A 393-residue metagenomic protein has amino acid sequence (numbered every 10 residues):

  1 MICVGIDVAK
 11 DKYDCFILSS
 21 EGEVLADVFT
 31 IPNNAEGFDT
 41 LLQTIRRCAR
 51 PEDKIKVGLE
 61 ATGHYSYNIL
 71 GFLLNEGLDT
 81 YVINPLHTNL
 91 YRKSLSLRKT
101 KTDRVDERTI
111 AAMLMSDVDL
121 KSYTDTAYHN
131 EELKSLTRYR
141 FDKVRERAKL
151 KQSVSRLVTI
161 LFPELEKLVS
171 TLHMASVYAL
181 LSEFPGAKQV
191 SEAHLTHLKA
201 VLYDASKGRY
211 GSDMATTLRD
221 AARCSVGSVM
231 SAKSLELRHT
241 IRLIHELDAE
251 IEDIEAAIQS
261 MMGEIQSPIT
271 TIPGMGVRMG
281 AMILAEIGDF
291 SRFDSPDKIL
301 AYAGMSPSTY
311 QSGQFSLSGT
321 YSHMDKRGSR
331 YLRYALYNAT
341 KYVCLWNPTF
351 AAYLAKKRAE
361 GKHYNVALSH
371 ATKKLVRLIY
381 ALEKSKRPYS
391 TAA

Functional and structural regions predicted by a protein language model:
M1-A393: A detector of single, family-specific signature residues that are central to catalytic or substrate-handling motifs
